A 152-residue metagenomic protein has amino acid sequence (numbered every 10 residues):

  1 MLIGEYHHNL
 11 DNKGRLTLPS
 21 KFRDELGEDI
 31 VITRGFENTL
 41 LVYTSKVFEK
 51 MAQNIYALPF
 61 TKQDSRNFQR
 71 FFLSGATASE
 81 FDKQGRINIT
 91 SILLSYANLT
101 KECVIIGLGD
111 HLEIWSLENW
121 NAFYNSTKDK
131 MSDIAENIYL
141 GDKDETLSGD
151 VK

Functional and structural regions predicted by a protein language model:
M1-H8, N12, F22-S79, K83 (+1 more regions): Flexible "stalk/tail and boundary" regions
